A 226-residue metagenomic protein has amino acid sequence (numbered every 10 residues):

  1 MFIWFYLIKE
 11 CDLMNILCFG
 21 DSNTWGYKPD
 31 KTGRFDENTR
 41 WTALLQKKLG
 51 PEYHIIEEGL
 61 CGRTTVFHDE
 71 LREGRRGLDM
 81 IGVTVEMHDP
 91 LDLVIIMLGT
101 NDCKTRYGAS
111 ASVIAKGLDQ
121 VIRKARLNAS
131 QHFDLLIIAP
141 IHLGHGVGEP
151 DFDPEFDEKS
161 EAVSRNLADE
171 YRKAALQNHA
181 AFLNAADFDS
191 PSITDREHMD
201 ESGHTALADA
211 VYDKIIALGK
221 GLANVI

Functional and structural regions predicted by a protein language model:
I8, D12-L60, V66-L71, T84-H88 (+2 more regions): Serine-esterase "nucleophile elbow" of acetyl-processing enzymes
Y27-P29, T65-H68, D153-E155, D169-Y171: N-terminal start-of-chain detector that recognizes signal peptides and the immediate post-cleavage beginning
R75-I226: Alpha-helical cap/lid subdomain in secreted, periplasmic, or secretory-pathway luminal O-acyl-processing enzymes
